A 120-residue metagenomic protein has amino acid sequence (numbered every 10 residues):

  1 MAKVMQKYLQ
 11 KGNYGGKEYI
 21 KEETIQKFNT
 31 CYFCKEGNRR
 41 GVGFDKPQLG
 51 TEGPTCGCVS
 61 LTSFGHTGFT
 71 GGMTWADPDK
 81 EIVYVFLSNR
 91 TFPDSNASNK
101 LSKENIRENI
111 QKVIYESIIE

Functional and structural regions predicted by a protein language model:
M1-E120: Catalytic loop of the DD-peptidase/beta-lactamase superfamily, centered on the K-T-G motif and neighboring
